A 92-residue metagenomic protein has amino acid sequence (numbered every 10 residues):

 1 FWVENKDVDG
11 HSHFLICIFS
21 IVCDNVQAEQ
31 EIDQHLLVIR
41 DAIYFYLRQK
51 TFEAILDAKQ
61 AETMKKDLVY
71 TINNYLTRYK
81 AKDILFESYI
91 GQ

Functional and structural regions predicted by a protein language model:
F1-Y46, I55-A58, E62-K66, Y70 (+2 more regions): N-terminal, polar/charged subdomain of small-to-medium soluble alpha/beta proteins
